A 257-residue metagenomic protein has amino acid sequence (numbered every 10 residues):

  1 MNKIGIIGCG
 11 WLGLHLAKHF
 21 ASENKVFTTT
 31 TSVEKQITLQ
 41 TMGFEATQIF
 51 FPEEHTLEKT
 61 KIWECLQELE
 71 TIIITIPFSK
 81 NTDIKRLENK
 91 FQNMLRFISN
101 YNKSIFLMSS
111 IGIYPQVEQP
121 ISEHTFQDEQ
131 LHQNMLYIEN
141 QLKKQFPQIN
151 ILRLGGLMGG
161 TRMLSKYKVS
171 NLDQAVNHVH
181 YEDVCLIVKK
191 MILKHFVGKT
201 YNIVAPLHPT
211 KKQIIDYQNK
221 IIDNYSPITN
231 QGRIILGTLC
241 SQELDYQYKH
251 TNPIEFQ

Functional and structural regions predicted by a protein language model:
G13-L14: N-terminal Rossmann-fold NAD(P) dinucleotide-binding loop
E45, I49-P52, I222-Q257: C-terminal amphipathic/interface module of NAD(P)-dependent oxidoreductases and related NAD-binding regulators
K61-F106, Y137: NAD(P)-cofactor binding segment of oxidoreductase domains
Q92-E129: Conserved Rossmann-fold NAD(P)-dependent oxidoreductase catalytic core, especially the SDR/UDP-sugar
Y114, R153-K168, P209: Flexible, glycine-rich beta-alpha linker
Y137-G160: Conserved beta-loop-beta element that borders a ligand/cofactor-binding pocket
I151-L154, K166-I192: Substrate-positioning beta->alpha
C185-G237: Mid/C-terminal beta-alpha module of Rossmann-like enzyme folds, strongest in SDR-family dehydrogenases/epimerases
